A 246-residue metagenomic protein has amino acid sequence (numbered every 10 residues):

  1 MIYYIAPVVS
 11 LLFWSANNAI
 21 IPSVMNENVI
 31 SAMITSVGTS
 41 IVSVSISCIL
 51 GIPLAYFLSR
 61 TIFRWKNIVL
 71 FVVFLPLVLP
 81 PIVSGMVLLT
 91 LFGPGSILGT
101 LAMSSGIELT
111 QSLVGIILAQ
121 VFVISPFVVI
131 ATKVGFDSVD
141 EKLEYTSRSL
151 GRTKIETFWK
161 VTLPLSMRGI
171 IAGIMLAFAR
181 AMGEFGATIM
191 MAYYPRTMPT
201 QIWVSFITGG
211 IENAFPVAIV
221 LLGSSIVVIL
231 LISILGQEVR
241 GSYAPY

Functional and structural regions predicted by a protein language model:
M1-N18, E27-D137, V161-A181, S205-I207 (+2 more regions): Membrane-water interface segments at the C-terminal ends of transmembrane alpha-helices in multi-pass inner-membrane
F13-S23, T188-A192: Helix-terminus/linker motif at the lipid-water interface of multi-pass membrane proteins
R64, T153-K154: Short coil/turn motifs that cap or connect alpha-helices
T90, F185-I211: Glycine-rich helix-loop "coupling/hinge" segments at transmembrane-helix boundaries in multipass transporters
K133-E144, K154: Membrane-helix/interface signature in polytopic inner-membrane proteins
L143, V239-Y246: Short, Lys/Arg-enriched, Gly/Pro-containing loop segments at transmembrane-helix junctions of multi-pass membrane
S147: The alpha-helix within a helix-turn-helix
L150-G151, P164: Glycine/proline-centered hinge or cleavage motifs at structural transition points of membrane proteins
